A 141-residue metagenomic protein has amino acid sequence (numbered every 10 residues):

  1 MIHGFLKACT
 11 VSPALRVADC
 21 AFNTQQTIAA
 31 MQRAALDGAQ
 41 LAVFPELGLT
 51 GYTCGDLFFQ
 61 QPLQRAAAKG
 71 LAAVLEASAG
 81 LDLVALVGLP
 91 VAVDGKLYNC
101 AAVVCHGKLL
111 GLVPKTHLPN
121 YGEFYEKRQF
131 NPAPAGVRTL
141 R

Functional and structural regions predicted by a protein language model:
M1-R141: Enzyme catalytic cores with a strong preference for nitrogen-chemistry domains
